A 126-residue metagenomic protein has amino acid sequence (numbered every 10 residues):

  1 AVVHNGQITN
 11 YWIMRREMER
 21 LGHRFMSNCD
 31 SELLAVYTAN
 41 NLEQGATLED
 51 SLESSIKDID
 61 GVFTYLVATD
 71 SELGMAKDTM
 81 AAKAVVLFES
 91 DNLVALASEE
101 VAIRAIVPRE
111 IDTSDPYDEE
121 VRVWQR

Functional and structural regions predicted by a protein language model:
A1-R126: Conserved short alpha-helical segments that host acidic/polar catalytic motifs at enzyme active sites
